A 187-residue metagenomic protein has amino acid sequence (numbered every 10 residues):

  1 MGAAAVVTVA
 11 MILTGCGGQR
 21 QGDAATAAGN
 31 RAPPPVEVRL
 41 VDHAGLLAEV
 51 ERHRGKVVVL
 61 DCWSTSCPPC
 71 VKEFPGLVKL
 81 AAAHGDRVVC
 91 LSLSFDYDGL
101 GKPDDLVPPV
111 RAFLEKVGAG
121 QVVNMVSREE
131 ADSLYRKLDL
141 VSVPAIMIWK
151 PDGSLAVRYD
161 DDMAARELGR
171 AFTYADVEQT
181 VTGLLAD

Functional and structural regions predicted by a protein language model:
G2-T14: Bacterial N-terminal signal peptides
C16-R20: Bacterial signal peptide processing site
E37-V58, A81-A83: A short beta-strand-turn-helix
E49-V71, L77: Short active-site neighborhood of thiol/selenol oxidoreductases, capturing the structured segment around
V59-L60, C90, I146: Hydrophobic beta-strand anchors of alpha/beta hydrolase catalytic cores
V71-V117, S127-L134: Structural microenvironment flanking redox-active thiols in thiol-disulfide oxidoreductases
A119-V122, L138-M147: Structural micro-motif
V143, M147-D187: Thiol-/selenol-based redox modules, centered on thioredoxin-like and closely related oxidoreductase domains
